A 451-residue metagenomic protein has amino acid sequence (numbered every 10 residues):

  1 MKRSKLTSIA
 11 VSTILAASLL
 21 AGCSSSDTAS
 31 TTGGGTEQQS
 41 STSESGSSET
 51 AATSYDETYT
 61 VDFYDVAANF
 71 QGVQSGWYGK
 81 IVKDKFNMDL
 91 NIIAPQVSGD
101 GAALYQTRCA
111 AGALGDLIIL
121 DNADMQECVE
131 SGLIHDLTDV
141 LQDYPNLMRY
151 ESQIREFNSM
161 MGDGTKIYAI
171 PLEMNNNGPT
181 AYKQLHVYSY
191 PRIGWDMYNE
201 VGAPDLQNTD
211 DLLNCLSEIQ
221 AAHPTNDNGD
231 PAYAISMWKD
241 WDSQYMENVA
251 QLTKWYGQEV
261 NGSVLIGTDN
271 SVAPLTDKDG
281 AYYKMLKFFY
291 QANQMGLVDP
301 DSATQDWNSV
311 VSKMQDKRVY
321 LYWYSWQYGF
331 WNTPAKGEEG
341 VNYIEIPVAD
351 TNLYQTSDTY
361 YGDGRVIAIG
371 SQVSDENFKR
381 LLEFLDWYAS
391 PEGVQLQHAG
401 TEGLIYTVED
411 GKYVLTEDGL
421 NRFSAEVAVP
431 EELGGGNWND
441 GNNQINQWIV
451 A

Functional and structural regions predicted by a protein language model:
R3, A10-V11, L15, L19-A451: Extracytoplasmic/secretory soluble proteins
